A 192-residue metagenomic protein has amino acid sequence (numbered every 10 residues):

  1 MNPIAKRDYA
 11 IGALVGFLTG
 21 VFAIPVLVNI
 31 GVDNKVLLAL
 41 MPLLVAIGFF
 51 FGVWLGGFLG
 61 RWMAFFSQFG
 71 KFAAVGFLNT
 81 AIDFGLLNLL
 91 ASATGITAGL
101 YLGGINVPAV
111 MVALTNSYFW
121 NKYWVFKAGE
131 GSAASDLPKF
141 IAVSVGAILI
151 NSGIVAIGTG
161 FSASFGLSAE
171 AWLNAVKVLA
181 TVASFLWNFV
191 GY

Functional and structural regions predicted by a protein language model:
M1-Y192: Alpha-helical membrane-protein topology signature
